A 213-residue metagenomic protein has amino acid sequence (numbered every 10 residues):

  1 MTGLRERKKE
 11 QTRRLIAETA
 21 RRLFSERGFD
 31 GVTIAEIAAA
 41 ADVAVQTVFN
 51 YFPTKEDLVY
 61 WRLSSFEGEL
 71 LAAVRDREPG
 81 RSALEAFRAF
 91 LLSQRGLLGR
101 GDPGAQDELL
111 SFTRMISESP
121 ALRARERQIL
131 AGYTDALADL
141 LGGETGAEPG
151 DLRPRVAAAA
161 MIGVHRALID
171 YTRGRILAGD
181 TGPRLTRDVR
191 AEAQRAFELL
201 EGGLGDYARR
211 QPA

Functional and structural regions predicted by a protein language model:
M1-V43, Y60, E69: Basic, helix-initiating cap at the start of DNA-binding domains
T12, F66, L91, I129-Y133 (+1 more regions): Hydrophobic/aromatic residues within well-ordered alpha-helical segments
A44-F52: Short hydrophobic/aromatic patch on the recognition helix
E56-L58: A secondary-structure capping/hinge motif
G68-F112: Hydrophobic alpha-helical connector segments
D107-D135, A147-E148, T186: Short secondary-structure transition hinges
A131-A157, A208: Hydrophobic alpha-helical bundle segments that form small-molecule/ligand-binding pockets
D170, G174-A213: C-terminal peripheral helix-coil segments that are non-catalytic and often amphipathic
